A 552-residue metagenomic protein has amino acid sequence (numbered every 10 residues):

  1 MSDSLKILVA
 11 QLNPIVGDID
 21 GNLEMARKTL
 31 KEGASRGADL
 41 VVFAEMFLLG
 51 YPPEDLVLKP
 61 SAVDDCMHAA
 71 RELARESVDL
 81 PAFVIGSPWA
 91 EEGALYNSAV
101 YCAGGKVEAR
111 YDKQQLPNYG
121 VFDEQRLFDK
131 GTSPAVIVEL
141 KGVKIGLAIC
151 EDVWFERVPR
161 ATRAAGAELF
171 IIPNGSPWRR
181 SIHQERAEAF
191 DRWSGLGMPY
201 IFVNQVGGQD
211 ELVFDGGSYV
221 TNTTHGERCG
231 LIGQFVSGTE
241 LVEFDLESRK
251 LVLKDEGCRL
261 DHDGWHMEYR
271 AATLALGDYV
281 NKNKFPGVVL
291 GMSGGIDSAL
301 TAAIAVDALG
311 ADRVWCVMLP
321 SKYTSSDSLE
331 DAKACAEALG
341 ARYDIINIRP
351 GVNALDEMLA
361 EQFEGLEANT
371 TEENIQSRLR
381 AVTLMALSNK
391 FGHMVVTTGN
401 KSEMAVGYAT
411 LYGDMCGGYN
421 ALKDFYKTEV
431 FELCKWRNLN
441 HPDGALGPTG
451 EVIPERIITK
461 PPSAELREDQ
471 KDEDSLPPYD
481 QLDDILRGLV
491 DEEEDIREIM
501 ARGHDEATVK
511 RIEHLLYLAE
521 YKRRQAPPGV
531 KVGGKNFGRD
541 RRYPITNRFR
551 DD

Functional and structural regions predicted by a protein language model:
M1-G291, A302-A311, M318, Y343: Enzyme catalytic cores with a strong preference for nitrogen-chemistry domains
T223, V252-G294, S298-D552: ATP/NTP-dependent adenylation/nucleotidyl-transfer catalytic domains that generate, transfer, or process NMP-activated
